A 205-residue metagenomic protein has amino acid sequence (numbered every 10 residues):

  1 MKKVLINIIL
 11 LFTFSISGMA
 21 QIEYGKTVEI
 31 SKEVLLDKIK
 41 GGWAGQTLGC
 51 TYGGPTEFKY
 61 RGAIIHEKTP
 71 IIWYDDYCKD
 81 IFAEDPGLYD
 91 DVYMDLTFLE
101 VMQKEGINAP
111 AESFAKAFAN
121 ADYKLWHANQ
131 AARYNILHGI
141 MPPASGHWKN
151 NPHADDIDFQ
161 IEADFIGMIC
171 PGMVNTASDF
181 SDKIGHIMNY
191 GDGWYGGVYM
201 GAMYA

Functional and structural regions predicted by a protein language model:
M1-I22: Bacterial Sec-dependent N-terminal signal peptides
Q21-A205: Structured, active/binding-site neighborhoods that engage oxygen-rich ligands
